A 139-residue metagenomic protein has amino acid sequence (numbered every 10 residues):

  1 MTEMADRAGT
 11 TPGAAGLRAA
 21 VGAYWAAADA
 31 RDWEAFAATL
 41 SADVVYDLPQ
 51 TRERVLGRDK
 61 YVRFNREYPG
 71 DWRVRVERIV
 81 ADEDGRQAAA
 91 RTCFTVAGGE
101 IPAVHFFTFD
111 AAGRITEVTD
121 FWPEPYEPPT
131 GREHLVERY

Functional and structural regions predicted by a protein language model:
M1-A38, E133-Y139: Short, low-complexity N-terminal intrinsically disordered segments enriched in polar/charged residues
T2-P12, V62-Y139: A beta-strand edge to alpha-helix "cap/lid" segment located at domain peripheries
G9, V21, Y46-Q50, T92: Residue-level detector of alpha-helix boundaries and kinks
G16-L17, A42, V55, V96: Hydrophobic alpha-helical segments, principally membrane-spanning helices and signal/leader peptides
D29-D32, D47, H105, D120: Acidic side chains
W33-G85: A solvent-exposed, acidic/Ser-Thr-rich amphipathic alpha-helical stretch
